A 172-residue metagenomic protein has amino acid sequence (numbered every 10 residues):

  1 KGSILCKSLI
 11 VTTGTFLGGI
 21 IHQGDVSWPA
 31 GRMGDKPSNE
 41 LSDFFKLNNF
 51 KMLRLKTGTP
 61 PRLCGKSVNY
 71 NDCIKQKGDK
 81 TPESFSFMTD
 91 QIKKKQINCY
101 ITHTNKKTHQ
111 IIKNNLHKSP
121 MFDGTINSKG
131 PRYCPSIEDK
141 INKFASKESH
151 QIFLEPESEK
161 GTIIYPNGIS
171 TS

Functional and structural regions predicted by a protein language model:
G2-S8, T13: Core beta-strand elements of the Rossmann-like FAD/NAD(P) dinucleotide-binding domain in flavoenzyme oxidoreductases
V11-L63, S172: Glycine-rich loop(s) and the adjacent beta-strand/alpha-helix scaffold that form part
S42-T171: An anion/pyrophosphate-binding glycine-rich loop and adjacent beta-alpha core in soluble alpha-beta enzymes
